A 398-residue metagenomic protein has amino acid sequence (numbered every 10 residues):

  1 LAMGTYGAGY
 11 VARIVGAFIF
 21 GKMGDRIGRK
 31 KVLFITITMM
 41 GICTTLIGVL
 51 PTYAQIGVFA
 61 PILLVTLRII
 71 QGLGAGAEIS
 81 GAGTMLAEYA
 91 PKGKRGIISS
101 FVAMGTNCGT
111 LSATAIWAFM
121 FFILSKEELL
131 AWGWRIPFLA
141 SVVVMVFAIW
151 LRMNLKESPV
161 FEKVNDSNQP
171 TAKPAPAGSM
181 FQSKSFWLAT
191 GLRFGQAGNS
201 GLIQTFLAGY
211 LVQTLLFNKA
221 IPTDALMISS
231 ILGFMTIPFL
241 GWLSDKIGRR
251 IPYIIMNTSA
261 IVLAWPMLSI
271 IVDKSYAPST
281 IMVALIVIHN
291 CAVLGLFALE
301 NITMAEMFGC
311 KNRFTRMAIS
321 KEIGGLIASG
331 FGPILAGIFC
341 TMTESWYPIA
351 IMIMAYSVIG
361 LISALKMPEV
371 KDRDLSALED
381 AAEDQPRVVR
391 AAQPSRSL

Functional and structural regions predicted by a protein language model:
L1-I14: Extracellular/periplasmic helix-loop-helix junction of adjacent transmembrane segments in MFS-like secondary
A17-R29, I237-R249: Helix-to-loop junctions at the C-terminal end of transmembrane segments in multipass secondary transporters
R26-I37, K246-T258: Cytoplasmic membrane-interface "Motif A"-like loop-to-helix N-cap segments of 12-TM Major Facilitator Superfamily
T38-I56, T258-S275: C-terminal ends and interior cores of transmembrane alpha-helices in multi-pass membrane transporters/permeases
I97-F121, V144, S320-G332: Glycine-rich segments within core transmembrane alpha-helices of 12-TM secondary carriers
A148-L155, A355-D384: Multi-pass alpha-helical transporter architecture, strongest for 12-TM Major Facilitator/SLC carriers used
S183-G233, A328-G332: Extracytoplasmic gate region of multi-pass secondary transporters
I251-L299: C-terminal transmembrane helical hairpin of 12-TM major facilitator-type secondary transporters
